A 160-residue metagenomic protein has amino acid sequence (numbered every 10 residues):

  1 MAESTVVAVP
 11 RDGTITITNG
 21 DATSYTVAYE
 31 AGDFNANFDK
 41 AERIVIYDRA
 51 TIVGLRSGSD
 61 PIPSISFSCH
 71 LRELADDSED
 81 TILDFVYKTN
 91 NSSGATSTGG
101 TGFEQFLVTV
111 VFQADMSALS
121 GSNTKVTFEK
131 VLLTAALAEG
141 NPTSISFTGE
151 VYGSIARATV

Functional and structural regions predicted by a protein language model:
M1-V160: Signature of extracytoplasmic/envelope-associated structural regions
